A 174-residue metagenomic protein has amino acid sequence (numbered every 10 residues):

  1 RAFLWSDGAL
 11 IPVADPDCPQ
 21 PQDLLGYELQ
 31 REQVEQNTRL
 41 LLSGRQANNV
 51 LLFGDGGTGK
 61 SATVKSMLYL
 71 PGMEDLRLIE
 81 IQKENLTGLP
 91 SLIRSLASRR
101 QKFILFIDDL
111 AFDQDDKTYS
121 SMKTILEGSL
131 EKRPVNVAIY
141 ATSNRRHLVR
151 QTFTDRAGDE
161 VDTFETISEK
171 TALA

Functional and structural regions predicted by a protein language model:
R1-P12: Interdomain "pre-motor" coupling segment immediately N-terminal to P-loop NTPase/helicase cores
L10-E32: Dynamic helix-loop-helix/coil hinge segments at AAA+ ATPase domain boundaries and subdomain interfaces
V13-D15, R39-A47: Phosphate-binding P-loop
L29-S43: Pre-Walker A adenine-sensing motif
G44-V64: Walker A/P-loop nucleotide-binding motif
K65-Y69: A conserved segment at the C-terminal end of the G1
L70-F103, D109-D115: AAA+/P-loop NTPase substrate/partner-engagement loops
S98, Q114-T166: Conserved catalytic/switch belt of AAA+ P-loop NTPases
